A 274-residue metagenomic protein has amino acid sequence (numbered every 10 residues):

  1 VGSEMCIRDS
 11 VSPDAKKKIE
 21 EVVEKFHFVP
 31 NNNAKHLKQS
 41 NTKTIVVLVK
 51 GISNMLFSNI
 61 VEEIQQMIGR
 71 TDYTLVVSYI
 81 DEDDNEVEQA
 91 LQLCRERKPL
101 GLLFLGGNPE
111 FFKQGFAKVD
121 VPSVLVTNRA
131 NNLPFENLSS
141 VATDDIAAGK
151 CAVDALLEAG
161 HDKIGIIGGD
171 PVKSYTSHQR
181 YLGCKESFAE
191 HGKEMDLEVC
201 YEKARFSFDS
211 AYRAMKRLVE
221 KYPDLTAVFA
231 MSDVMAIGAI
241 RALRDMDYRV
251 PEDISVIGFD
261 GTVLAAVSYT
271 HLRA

Functional and structural regions predicted by a protein language model:
G2-D9, T270-A274: Conserved small/polar residues in nucleotide/adenosyl-binding loops
I19: Short conserved active-site loop signatures built around small residues
V23-L37, L56, I60-E63: Alpha-helical linker/hinge and terminal dimerization helices associated with HTH transcriptional regulators
S40-D154, E158, E220, D224: Alpha-helical recognition/docking segments in bacterial nutrient-uptake and carbohydrate-utilization systems
K50-N59, V77-N85, S140-C151, I167-F188 (+3 more regions): Hinge/beta->alpha junction and helix N-cap segments in small-molecule ligand-binding domains
D162-K163, M195-V199, V250-V256: Short acidic capping loops at alpha-helix termini that bridge into adjacent secondary structure
A214-R273: Flexible loop/turn connectors
